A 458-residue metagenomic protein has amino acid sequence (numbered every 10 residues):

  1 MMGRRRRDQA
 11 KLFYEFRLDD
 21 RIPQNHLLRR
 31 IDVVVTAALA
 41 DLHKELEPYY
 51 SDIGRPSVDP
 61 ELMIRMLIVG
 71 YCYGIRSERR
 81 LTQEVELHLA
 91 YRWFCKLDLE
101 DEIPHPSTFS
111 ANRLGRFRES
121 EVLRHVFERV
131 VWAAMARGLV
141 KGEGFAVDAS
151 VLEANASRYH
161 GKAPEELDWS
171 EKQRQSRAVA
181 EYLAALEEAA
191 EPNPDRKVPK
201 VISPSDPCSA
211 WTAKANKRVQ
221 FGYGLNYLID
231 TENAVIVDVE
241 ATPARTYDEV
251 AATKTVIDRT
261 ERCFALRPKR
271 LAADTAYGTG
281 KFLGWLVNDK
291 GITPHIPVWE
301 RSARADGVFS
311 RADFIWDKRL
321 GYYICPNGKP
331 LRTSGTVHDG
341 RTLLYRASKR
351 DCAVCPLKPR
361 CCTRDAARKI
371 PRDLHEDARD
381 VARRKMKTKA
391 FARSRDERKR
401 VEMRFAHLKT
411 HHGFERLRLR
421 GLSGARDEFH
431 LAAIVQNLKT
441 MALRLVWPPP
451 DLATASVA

Functional and structural regions predicted by a protein language model:
M1-R17, E166: Short, flexible loop/hinge motifs at secondary-structure junctions
R4-R5, G74-L87, L97-A458: Anion-binding and metal-coordination hotspots
R17, V35-D41, D59, H105 (+3 more regions): Poly-acidic low-complexity segments
R17-L18, I53: Short secondary-structure capping/turn segments at boundaries of alpha-helices and beta-strands
R21: C-terminal catalytic core of Y-nucleophile DNA break-rejoin enzymes
Q24-I68, Y73, L374: Basic, short loop/linker segments at the boundary and entry of helix-turn-helix/winged-helix-like folds
R92-K96: Short arginine-rich
